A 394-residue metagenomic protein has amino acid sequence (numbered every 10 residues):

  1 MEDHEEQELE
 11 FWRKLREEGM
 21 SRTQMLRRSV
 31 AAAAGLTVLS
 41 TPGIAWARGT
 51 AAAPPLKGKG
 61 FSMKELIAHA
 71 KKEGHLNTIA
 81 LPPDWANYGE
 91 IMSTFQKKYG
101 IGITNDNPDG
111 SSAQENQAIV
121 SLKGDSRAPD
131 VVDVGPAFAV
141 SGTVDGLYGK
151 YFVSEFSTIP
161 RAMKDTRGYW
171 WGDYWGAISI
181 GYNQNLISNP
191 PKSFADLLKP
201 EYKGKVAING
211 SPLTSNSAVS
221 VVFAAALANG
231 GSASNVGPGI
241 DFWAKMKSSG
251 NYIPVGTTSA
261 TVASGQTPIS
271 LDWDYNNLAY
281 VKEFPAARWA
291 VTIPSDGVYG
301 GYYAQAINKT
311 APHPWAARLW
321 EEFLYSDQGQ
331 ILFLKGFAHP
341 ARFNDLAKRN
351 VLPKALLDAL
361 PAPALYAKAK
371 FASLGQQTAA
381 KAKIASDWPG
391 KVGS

Functional and structural regions predicted by a protein language model:
M1-Q24, V38: N-terminal secretory signal peptides
E18, Q24-W46: N-terminal export signals
A47, Y299, Y303, N308-A369: Mature extracytoplasmic/periplasmic domains
P55-M63, K71-E90: Extracytoplasmic "Venus flytrap"
N77-M92, T104-V120, S126-Q266: Extracytoplasmic ligand-binding site segments that recognize negatively charged/polar headgroups
A139-S141, A263, P268-R288: A ligand-binding cleft/hinge motif common to bilobed small-molecule-binding domains
G149-E155, G168-G172, A195-L198, V281-Y299 (+1 more regions): Short beta-strand->loop
R161, G176-I178, I240-K245, N251 (+1 more regions): Periplasmic-binding protein-like
